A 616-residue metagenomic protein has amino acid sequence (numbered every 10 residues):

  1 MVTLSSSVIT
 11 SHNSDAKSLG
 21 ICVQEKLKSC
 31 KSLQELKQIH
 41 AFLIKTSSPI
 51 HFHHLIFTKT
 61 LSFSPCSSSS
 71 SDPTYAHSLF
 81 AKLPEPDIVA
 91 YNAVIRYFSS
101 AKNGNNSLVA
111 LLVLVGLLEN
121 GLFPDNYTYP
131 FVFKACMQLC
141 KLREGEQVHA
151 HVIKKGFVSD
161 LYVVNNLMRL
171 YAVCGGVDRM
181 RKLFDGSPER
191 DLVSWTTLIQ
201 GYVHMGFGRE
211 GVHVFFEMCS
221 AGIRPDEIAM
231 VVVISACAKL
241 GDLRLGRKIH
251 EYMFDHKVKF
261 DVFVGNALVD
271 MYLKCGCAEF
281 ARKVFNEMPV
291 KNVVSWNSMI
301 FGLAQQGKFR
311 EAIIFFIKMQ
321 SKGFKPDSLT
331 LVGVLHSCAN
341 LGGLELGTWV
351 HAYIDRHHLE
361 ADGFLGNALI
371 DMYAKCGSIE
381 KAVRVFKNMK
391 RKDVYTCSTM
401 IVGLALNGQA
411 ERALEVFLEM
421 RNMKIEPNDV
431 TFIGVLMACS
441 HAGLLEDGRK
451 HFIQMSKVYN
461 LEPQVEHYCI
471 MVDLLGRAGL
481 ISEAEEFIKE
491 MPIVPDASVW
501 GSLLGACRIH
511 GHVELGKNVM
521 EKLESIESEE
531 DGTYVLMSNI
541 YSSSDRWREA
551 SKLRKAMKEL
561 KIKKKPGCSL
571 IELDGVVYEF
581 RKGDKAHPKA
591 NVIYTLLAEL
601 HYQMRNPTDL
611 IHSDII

Functional and structural regions predicted by a protein language model:
M1-E189, Q200, R209-S220, D226-I616: Terminal (and in a subset, N-terminal) low-complexity or junction segments at the ends of helical repeat RNA-binding
